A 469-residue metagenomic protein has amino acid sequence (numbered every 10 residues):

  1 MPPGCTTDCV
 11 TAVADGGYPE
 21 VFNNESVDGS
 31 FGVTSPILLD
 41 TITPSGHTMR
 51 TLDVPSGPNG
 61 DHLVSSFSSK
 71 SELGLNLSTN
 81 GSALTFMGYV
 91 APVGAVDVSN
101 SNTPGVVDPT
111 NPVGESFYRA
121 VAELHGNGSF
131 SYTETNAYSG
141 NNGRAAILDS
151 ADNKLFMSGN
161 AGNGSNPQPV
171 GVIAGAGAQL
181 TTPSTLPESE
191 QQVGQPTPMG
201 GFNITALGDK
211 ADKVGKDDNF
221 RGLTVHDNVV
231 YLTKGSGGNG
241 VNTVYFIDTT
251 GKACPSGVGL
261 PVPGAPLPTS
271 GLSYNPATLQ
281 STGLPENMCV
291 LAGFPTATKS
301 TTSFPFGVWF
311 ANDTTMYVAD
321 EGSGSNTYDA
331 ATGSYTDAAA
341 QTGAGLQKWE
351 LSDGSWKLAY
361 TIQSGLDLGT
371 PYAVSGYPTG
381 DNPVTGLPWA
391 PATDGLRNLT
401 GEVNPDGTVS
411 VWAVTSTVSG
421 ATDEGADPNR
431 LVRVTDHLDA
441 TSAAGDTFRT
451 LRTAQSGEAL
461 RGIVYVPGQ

Functional and structural regions predicted by a protein language model:
M1-Q469: Sequence/structural signature of beta-propeller domains
